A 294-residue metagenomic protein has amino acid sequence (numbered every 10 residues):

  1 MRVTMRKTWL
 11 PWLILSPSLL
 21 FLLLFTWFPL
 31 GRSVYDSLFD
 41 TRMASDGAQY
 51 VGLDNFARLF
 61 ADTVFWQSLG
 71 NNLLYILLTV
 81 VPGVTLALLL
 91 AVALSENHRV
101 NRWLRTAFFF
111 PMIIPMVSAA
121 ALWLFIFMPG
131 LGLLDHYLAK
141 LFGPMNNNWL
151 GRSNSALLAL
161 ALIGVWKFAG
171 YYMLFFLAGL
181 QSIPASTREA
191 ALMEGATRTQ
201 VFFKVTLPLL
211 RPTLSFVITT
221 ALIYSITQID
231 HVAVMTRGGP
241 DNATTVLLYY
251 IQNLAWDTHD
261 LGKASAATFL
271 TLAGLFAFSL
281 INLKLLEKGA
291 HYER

Functional and structural regions predicted by a protein language model:
M1-R6: Short, Lys/Arg-rich, polar N-terminal cytosolic tail immediately upstream of the first transmembrane signal-anchor
K7-R294: A structural signal for multi-pass alpha-helical bundles of membrane permease subunits that mediate small-molecule
